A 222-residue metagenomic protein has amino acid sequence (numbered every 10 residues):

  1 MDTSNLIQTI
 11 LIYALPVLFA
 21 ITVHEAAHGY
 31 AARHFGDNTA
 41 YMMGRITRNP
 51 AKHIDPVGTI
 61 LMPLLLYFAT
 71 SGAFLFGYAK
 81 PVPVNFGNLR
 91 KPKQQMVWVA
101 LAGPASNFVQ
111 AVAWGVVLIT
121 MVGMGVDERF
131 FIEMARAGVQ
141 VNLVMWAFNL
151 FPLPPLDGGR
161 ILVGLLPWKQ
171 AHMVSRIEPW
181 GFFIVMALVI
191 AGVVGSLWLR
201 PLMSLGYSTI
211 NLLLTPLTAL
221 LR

Functional and structural regions predicted by a protein language model:
M1-R222: Hydrophobic transmembrane alpha-helices and their immediate loop junctions in multi-pass integral membrane proteins
